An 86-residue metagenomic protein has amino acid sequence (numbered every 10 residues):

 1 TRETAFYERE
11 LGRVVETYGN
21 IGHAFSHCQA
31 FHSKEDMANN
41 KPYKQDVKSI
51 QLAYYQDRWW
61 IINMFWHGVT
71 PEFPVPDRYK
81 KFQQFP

Functional and structural regions predicted by a protein language model:
T1-Q45: Surface-exposed, charged secondary-structure patches
H23, Q45-P76: Short beta-strand edge/turn micro-motifs at domain boundaries
K34-N39, P71-R78: A short, polar/proline- and glycine-enriched secondary-structure boundary/capping micro-motif
Y79-P86: Short, low-complexity N-terminal intrinsically disordered segments enriched in polar/charged residues
